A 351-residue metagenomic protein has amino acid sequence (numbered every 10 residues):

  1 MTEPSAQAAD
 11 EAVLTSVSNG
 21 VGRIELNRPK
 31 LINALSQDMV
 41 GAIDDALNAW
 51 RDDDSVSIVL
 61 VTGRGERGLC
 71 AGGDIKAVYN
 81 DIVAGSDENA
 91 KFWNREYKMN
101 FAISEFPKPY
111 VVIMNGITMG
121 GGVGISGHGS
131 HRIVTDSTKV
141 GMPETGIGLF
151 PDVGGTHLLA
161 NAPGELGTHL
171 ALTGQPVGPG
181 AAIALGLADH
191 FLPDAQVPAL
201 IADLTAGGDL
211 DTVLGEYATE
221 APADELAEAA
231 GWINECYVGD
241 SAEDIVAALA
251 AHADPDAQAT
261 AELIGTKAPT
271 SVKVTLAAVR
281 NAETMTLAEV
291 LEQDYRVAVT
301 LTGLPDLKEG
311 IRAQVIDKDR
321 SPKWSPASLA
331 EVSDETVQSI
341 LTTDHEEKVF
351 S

Functional and structural regions predicted by a protein language model:
M1-T62, F101, S351: Conserved CoA-thioester-binding segment of acyl-CoA-metabolizing enzymes
I24-N27, A42-V83, A102-M114, T135-T138: A structural preference for short, pocket-lining loop segments at secondary-structure junctions
K76-M114, G155, S339-L341, K348-V349: An acidic, glycine-rich surface segment that forms the CoA-thioester-binding/catalytic face of crotonase-fold enzymes
I103-I147, L170, G174-Q175, P179: Glycine-rich beta-to-alpha active-site loop
G129-P151, G186-I201: Gly/Pro- and small hydrophobic-enriched strand-loop and loop-to-helix capping segments that sit at the rims
G154-D209: Contiguous mid-protein beta-loop-alpha structural module that forms a pocket-lining wall or clamp of enzyme active
L187-K267: Amphipathic alpha-helical blocks and their helix-capping loop/short-beta junctions
L249-P255, I264-S351: Long, low-complexity C-terminal extensions of enzymes
